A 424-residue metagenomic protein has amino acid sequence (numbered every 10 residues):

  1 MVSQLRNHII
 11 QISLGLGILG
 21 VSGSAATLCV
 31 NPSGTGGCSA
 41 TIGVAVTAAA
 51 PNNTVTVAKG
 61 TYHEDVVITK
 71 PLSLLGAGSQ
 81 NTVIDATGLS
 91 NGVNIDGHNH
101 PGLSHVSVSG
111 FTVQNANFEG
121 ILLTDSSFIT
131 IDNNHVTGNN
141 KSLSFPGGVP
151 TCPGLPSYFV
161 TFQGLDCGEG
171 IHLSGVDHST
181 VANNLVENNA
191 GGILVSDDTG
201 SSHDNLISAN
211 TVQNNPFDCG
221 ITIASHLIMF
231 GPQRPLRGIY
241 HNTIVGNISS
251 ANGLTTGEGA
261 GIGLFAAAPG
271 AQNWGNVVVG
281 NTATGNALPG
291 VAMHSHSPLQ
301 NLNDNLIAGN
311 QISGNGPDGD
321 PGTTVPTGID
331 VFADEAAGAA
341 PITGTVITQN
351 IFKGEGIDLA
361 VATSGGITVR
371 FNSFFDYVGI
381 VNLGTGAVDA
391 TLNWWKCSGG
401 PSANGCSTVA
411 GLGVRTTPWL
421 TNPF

Functional and structural regions predicted by a protein language model:
V2-S13: Bacterial N-terminal signal peptides that target proteins for export
G17-A48, K59, A77, N81 (+1 more regions): Right-handed parallel beta-helix/beta-solenoid
A26, N53, E64, K70-L72 (+21 more regions): The right-handed parallel beta-helix/beta-solenoid scaffold, focusing on the short coil/turn and N-cap positions
G43, T47-A50, Y62-L75, V83-I129 (+1 more regions): Extracellular beta-strand-rich solenoid/capping regions of secreted or surface-exposed proteins that bind or remodel
T56, V67, S73-L75, V83-D85 (+18 more regions): Extracellular beta-strand solenoid repeats
D85-N99, N115-L123, F145-G175, E187-S202 (+7 more regions): Extracellular beta-strand/beta-solenoid scaffold signature
T324, F371, V381-F424: Functionally critical loop-and-helix segments that line ligand-binding/catalytic clefts of soluble enzyme domains
